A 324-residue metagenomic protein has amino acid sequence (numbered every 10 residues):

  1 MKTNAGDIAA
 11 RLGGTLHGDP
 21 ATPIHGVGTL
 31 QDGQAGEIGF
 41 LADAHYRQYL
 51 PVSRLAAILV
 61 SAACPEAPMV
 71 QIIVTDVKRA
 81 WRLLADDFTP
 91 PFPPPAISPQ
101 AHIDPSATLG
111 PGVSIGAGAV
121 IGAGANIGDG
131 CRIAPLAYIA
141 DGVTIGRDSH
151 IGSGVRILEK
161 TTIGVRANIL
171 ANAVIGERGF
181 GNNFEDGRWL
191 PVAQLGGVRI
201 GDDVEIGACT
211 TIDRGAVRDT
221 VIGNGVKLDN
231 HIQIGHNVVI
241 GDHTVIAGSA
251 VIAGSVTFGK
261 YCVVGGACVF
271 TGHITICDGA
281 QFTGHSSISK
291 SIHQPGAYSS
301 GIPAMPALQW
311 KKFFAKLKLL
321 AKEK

Functional and structural regions predicted by a protein language model:
M1-Q100, G112, T161, R166 (+5 more regions): Terminal amphipathic alpha-helical/low-complexity segments used for targeting or macromolecular assembly
F40, A96-P306: Structural signal for interior beta-strand "rungs" in well-ordered beta-sheet cores of soluble enzyme domains
